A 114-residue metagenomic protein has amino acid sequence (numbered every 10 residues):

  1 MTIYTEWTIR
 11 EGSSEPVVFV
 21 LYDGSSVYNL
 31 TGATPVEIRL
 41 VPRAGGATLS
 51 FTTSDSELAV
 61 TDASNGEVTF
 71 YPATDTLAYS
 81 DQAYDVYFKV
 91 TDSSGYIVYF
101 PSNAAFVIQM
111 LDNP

Functional and structural regions predicted by a protein language model:
M1-P114: Contiguous segments within soluble domain cores/interaction surfaces
